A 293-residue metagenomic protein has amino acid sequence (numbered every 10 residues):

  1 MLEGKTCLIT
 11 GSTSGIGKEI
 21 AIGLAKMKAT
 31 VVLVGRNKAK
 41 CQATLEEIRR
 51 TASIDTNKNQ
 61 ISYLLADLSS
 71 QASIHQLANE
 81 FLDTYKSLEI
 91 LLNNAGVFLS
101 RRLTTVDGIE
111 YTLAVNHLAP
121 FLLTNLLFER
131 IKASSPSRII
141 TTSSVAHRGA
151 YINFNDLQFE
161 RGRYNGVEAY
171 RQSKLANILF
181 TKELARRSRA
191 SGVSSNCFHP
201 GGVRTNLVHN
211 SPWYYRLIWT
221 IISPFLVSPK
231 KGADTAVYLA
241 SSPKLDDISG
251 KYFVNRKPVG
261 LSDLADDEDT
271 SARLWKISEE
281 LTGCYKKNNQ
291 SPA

Functional and structural regions predicted by a protein language model:
M1-S211, L281-P292: Rossmann-fold NAD(P)H-dependent dehydrogenase/reductase core
L33, A66, P224, D263-D266: Pocket-edge positions in alpha/beta enzyme catalytic cores
I74, S173, C197, W219-V259 (+2 more regions): C-terminal helical subdomain
S100-R101, L261-L264: A generic structural signal for short coil/turn motifs at secondary-structure boundaries
T112, I218-W219: Short hydrophobic/aromatic-enriched beta-strand-loop microsegments
P212-R216: Coil-to-alpha-helix initiation sites in intrinsically disordered, low-complexity, charged segments
D263-A293: C-terminal amphipathic/interface module of NAD(P)-dependent oxidoreductases and related NAD-binding regulators
